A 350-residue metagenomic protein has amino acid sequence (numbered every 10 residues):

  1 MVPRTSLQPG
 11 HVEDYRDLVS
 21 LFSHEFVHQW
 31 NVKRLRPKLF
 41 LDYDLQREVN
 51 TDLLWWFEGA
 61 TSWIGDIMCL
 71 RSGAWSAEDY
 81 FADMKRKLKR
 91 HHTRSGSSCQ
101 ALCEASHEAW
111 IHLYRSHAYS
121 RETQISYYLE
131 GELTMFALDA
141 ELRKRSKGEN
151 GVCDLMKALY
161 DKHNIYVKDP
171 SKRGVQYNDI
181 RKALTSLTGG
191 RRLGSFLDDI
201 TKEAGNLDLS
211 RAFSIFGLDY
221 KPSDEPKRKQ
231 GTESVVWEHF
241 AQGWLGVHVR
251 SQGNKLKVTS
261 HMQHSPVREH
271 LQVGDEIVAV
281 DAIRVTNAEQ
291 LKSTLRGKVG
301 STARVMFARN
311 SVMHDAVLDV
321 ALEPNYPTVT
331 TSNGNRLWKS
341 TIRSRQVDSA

Functional and structural regions predicted by a protein language model:
M1-L54, A60: Juxtacatalytic substrate-recognition/specificity segment
W56-C69: An active-site-proximal "capping" alpha-helix that borders the catalytic cofactor pocket
G65-D66, W75-A350: C-terminal recognition in membrane/secretory proteostasis and scaffolding
